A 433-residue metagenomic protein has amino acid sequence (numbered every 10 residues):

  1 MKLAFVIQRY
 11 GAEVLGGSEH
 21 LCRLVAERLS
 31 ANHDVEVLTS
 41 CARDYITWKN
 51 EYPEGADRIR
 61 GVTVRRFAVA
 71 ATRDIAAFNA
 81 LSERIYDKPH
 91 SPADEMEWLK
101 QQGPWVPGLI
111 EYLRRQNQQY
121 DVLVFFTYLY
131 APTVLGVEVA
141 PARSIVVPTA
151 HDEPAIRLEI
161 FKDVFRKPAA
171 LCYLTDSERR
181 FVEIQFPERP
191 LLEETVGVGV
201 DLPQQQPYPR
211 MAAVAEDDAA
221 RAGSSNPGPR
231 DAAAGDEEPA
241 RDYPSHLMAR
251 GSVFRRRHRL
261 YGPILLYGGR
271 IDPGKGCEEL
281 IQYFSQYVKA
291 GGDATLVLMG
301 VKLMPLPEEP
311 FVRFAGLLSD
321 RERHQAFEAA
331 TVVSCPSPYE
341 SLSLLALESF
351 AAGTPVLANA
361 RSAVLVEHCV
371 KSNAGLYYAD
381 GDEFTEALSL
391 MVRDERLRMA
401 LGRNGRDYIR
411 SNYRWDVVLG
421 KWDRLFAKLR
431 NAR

Functional and structural regions predicted by a protein language model:
A4, C172, V200, H258-K275 (+1 more regions): Conserved donor-binding/catalytic core segment of Leloir-type glycosyltransferases
R143-P154, F161-V214, A220-A222, N226-R255 (+1 more regions): Donor nucleotide-sugar binding/catalytic pocket of nucleotide-sugar-dependent glycosyltransferases
E216, G235-D236, R241, S245 (+2 more regions): Nucleotide-activated donor-binding/catalytic signature segment of Leloir-type glycosyltransferases, i.e., the conserved
L306-P307, R361-S372, L376-Y377: Short acidic/histidine- and often glycine-rich active-site loop of Leloir-type glycosyltransferases that engages
P338: Aromatic "clamp/platform" in nucleotide-sugar-dependent glycosyltransferases that forms part of the donor/acceptor
P355-N359: Short hydrophobic beta-strand element within catalytic cores of glycosyltransferases and related nucleotide-activated
K371, G375-D382, L390-E395: Conserved acidic donor-binding segment of nucleotide-sugar-dependent glycosyltransferases
L390, L397-S411, K421-R424: A short, well-ordered alpha-helix in the C-terminal region of glycosyltransferases
